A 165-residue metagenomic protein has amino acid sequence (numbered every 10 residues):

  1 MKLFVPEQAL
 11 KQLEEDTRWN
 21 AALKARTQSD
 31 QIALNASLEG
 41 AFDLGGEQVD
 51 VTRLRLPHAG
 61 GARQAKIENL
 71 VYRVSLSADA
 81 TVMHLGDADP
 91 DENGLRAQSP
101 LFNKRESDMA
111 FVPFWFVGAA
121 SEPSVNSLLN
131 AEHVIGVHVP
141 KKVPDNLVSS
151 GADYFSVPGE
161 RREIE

Functional and structural regions predicted by a protein language model:
M1-V5, K11, P100-F111: Active-site metal-binding motif and surrounding structural segment of the metallo-beta-lactamase
F4, T52, M83, M109-F111 (+2 more regions): Hydrophobic/aromatic beta-strand patches that form the interior of the parallel beta-sheet core in alpha/beta enzyme
Q8-A9, L56-P57, G86-P90, F114-F116 (+1 more regions): Active-site metal-binding loops of divalent metal-dependent hydrolases
Q12-D16: Short alpha-helix adjacent to the SAM-binding motif of class I
T17-E47, E122-E165: Binuclear metal-ion centers of metallo-dependent hydrolases, dominated by the metallo-beta-lactamase
D30-R105, R161-E165: Core dinuclear metal-dependent hydrolase active-site scaffold
A65-N69, F116-G118, K141-L147: Short, surface-exposed, charge-dense and proline/glycine-enriched linear segments
E106-S127: A short, conserved beta-to-alpha structural element at the edge of catalytic cores that scaffolds binding
